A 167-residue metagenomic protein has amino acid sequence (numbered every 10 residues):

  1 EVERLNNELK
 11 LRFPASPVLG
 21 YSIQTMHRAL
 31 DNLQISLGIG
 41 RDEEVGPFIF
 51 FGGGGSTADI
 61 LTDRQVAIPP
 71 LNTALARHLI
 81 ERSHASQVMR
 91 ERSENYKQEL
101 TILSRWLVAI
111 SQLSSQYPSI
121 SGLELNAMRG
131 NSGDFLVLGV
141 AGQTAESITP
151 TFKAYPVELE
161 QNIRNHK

Functional and structural regions predicted by a protein language model:
E1-K167: ATP-dependent carboxylate/acyl-activation modules
